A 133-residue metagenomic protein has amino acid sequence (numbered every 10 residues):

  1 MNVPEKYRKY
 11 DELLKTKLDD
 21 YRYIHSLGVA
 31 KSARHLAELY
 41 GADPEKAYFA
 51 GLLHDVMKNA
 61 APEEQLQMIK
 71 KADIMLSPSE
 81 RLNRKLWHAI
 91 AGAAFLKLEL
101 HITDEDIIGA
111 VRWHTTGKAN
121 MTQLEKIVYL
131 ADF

Functional and structural regions predicted by a protein language model:
M1-P4: Non-catalytic interface/linker regions that flank or bridge core catalytic/transmembrane domains
K9-T16, H25, L36-F133: Divalent metal-dependent catalytic cores for phosphoryl transfer on phosphate-bearing substrates
